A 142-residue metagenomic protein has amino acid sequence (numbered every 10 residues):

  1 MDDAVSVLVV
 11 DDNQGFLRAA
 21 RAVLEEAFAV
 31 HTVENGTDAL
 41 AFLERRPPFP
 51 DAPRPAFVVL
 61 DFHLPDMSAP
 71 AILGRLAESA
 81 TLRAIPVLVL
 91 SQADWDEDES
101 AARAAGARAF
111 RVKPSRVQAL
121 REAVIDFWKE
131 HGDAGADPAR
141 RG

Functional and structural regions predicted by a protein language model:
Q14-E34: Two-component/phosphorelay signaling modules centered on CheY-like receiver
T32-F57: Acidic, metal-coordinating helix/loop segments flanking the phosphotransfer/catalytic sites of two-component signaling
L60-D61: Active-site residues of response regulator receiver
P65, W95: The feature encodes the CheY-like receiver
P70-R83: Short amphipathic alpha-helix used as the core "switch/output" element in two-component signaling
R108: Short, glycine/charged-rich "phosphate-handling" switch motifs in NTP-dependent and phosphotransfer domains
S115-I125: C-terminal output helix
